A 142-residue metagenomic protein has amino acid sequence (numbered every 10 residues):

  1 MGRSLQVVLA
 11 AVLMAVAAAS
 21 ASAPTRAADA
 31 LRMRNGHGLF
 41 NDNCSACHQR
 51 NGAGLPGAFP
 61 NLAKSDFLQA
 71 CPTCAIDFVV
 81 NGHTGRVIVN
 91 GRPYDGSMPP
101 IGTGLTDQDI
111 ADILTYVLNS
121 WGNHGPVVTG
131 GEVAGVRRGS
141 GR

Functional and structural regions predicted by a protein language model:
M1-S4: Positively charged n-region of N-terminal signal peptides that target proteins for export
V8-A18: Bacterial N-terminal signal peptides
S20-L39, L55-A58, V136: Electrostatic cytochrome c docking/interface patches
A28, I88-G96, P100-R142: Flexible coil segments in periplasmic/lumen-exposed cytochrome c-class electron-transfer proteins
R32-G36, C71, A75, D109-I110 (+1 more regions): Stable alpha-helical elements in mature extracytoplasmic
G36, F40-R50, M98, I113: The canonical Cys-X-X-Cys-His
H48, V80-H83, W121: Protein kinase-like catalytic domain
A53-T106: Gly/Gly-Pro-rich "capping" loops immediately C-terminal to redox-active cysteine motifs in periplasmic/lumenal
